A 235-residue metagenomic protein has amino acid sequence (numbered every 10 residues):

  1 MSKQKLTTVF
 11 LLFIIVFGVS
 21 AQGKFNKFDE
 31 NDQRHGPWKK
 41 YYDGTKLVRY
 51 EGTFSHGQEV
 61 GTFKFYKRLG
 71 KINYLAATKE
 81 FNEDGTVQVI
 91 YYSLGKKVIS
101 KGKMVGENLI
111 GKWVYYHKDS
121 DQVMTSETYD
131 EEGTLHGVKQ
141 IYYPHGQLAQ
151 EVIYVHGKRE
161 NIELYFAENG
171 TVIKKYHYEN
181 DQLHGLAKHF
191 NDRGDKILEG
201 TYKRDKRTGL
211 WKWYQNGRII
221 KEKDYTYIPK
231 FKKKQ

Functional and structural regions predicted by a protein language model:
M1-F25: Bacterial Sec-dependent N-terminal signal peptides
V19-Q235: Glycine/tyrosine- and acidic-biased, solvent-exposed loop/turn segments at the edges of beta-strands
